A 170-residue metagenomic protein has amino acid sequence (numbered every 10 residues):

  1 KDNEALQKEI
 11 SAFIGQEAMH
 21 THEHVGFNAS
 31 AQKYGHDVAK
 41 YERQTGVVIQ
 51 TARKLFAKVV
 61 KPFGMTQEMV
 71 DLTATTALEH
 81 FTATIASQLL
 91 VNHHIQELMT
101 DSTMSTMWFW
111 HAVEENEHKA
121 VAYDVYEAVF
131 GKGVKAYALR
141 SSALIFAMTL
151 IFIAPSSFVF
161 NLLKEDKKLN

Functional and structural regions predicted by a protein language model:
K1-N170: Non-heme di-metal
